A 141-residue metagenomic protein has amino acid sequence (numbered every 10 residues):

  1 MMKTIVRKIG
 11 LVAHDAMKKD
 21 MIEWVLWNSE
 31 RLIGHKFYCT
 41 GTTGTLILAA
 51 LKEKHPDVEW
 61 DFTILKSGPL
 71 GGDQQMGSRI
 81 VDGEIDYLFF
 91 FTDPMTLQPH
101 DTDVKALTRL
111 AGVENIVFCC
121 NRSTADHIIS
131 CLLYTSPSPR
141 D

Functional and structural regions predicted by a protein language model:
D15-E23, G34: Glycine-rich phosphate/diphosphate-binding loop of Rossmann-like nucleotide-binding domains
H35-T43: Short internal beta-strands
L48-A50, T124-L133: Glycine-rich, charge-decorated loop segments at or immediately adjacent to ligand/cofactor-binding or catalytic sites
A50-Q75: Active-site rim loops that border cofactor/substrate pockets in soluble metabolic enzymes
L70-K105: Mid-chain, well-packed structural core segment of small domains
T92, T108-R109, I116: C-terminal binding/interaction regions
Y134-D141: Conserved small/polar residues in nucleotide/adenosyl-binding loops
